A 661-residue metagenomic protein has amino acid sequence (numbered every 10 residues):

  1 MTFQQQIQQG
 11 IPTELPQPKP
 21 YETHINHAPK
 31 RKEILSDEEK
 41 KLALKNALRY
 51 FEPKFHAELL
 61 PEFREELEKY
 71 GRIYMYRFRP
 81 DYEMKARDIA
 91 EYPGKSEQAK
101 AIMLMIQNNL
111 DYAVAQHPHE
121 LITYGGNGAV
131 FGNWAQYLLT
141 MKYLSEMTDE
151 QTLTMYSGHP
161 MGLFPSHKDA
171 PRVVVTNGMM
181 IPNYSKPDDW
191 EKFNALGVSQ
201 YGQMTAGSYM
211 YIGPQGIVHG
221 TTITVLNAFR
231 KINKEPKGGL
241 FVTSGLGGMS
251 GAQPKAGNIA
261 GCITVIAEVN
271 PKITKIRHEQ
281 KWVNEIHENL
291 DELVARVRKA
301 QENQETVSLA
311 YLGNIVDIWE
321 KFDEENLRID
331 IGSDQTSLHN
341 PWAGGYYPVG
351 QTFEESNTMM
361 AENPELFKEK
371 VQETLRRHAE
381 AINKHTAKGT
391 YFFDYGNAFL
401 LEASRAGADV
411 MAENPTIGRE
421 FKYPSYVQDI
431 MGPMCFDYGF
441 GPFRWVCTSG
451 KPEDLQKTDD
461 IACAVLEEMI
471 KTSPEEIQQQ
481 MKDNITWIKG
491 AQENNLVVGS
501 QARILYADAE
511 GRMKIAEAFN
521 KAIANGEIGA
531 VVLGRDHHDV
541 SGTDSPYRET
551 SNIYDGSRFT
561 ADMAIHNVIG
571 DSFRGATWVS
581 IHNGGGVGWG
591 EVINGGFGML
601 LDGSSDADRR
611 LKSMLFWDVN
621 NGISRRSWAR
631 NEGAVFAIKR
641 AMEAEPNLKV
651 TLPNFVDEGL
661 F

Functional and structural regions predicted by a protein language model:
M1-R230, M431-S580, V587-G588, N594-G596 (+1 more regions): N-terminal ligand-binding/catalytic initiation module
Q107-H119, M161, M180, E191-T205 (+10 more regions): Catalytic cofactor-binding cores of redox enzymes
E146-Q151, G261, R328-I331, K384-Y391 (+2 more regions): Structural alpha-beta junctions
T152-S157, V175, T243, I266-A267 (+5 more regions): General beta-strand structural signal in soluble alpha/beta enzymes
G202-L226, R230, P236-L240, S244-Q304 (+6 more regions): Catalytic or ion-translocation cores adjacent to nucleophile or general acid/base/metal-coordination motifs in diverse
N258-A260, D323-L327, A408-A412, I523 (+2 more regions): Short, solvent-exposed amphipathic alpha-helical segments in soluble enzyme and RNA/protein-processing domains
I273, L401, V540: Flexible, glycine-rich phosphate/dinucleotide-binding loops and adjacent beta-alpha linkers at cofactor/substrate
E292-I515: Core active-site phosphate/anionic-ligand binding loop and the adjoining beta-turn-alpha structural block in enzyme
